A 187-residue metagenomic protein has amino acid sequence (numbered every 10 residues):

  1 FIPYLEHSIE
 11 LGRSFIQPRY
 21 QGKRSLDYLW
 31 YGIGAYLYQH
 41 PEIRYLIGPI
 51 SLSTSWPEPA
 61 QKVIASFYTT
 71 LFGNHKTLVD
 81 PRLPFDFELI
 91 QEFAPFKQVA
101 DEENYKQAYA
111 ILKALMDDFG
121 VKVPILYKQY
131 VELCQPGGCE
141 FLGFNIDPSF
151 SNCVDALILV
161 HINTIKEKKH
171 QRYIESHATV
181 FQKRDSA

Functional and structural regions predicted by a protein language model:
F1-G138: Acyl-donor binding region in acyl/amide transferases
F1-I9, V154-A187: Non-catalytic substrate-recognition and accessory regions of acyl/acetyltransferase enzymes
I50, N145, V160-I162: Active-site proximal loops enriched in glycine and acidic residues that flank catalytic Cys/His/Asp and coordinate
P57-P59, F150-A156: Short, solvent-exposed polar/charged micro-motifs at secondary-structure junctions
G137-G143, L157: Metal-dependent phosphoester-hydrolase catalytic domains
G143-F150: Short proline/glycine-enriched turn/loop segments at secondary-structure junctions
